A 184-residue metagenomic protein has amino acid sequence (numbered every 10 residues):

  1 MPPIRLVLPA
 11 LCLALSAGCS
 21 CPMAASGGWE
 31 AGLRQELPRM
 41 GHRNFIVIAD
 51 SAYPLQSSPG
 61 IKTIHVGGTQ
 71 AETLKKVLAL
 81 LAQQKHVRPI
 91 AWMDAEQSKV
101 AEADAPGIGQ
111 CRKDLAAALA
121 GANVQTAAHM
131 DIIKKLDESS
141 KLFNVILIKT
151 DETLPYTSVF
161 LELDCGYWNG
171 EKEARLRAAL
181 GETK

Functional and structural regions predicted by a protein language model:
M1-L6: Positively charged n-region of N-terminal signal peptides that target proteins for export
V7-G18: Bacterial N-terminal signal peptides
S20-A71: Long, hydrophobic N-terminal alpha-helical segment
G32, G67, H86-V87, I146-K149: C-terminal catalytic "cap/lid" subdomain
N44-V47, K62-T63, R88-W92, N123-V124 (+2 more regions): Structural motif
P54-L55, T63-P89, G109-T126: Feature captures the catalytic cores and cofactor-binding loops of soluble hydro-lyases/lyases that act on carboxylate
H86-Q110: Ordered, amphipathic secondary-structure segments that act as subunit-interaction surfaces in large macromolecular
D104-K184: Glycine-rich, aromatic-bearing surface loops/beta-hairpins
